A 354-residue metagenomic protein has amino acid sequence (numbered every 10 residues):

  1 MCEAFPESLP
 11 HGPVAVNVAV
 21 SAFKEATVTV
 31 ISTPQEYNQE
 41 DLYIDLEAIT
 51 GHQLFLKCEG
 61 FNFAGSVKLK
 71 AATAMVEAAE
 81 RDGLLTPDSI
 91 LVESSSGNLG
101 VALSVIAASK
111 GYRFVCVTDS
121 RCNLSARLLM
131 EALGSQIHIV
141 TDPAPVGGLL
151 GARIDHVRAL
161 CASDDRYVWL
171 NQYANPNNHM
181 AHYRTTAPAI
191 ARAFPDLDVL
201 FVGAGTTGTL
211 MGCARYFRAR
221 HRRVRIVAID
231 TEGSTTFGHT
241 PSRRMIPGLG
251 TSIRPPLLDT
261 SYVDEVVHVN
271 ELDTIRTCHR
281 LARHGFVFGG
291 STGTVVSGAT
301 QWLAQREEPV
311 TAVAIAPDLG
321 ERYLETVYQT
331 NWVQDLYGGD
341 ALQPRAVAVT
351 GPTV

Functional and structural regions predicted by a protein language model:
M1-V354: PLP-dependent amino-acid enzyme catalytic core
